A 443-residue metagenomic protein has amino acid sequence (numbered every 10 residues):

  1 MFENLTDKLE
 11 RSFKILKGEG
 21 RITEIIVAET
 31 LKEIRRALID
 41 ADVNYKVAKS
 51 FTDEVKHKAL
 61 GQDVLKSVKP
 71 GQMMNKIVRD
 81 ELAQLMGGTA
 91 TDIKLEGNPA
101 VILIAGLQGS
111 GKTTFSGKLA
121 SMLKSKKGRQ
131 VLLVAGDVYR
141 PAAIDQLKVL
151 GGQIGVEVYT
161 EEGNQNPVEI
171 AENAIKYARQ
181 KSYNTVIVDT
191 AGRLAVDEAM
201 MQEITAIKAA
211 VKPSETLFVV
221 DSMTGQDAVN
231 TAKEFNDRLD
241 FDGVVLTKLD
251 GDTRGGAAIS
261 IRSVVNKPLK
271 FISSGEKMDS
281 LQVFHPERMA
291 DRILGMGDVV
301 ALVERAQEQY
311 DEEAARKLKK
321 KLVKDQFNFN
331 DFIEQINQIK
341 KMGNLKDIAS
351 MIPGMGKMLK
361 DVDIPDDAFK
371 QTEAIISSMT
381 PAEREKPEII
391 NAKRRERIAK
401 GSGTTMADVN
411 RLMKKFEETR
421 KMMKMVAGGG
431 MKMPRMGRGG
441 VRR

Functional and structural regions predicted by a protein language model:
F2-E19, R288-R443: Long amphipathic alpha-helical segments used for membrane anchoring, targeting, substrate engagement, or oligomerization
K8-G136, A143-N164, A171-T190: Primarily NTPase-proximal linker/entry elements flanking Walker-type ATP/GTP-binding cores
L16, D42, V78, L107 (+9 more regions): Residue-level signature of catalytic and energy-coupling elements of molecular machines, predominantly ATP/GTP-dependent
E19, I26, D92-E96, A105-Q108 (+14 more regions): Replace "in large, NTP-powered and nucleic-acid-processing enzymes" with "in large, NTP-powered factors and other
E29, E33, S50, E54 (+8 more regions): Amphipathic alpha-helical interaction segments
D40, H57-L60, A83, G87 (+7 more regions): Generic secondary-structure signature for well-ordered alpha-helical cores
S110, Y139-P141, Q165-P167, G192-V196 (+2 more regions): Short, small-residue-enriched loops and turns at beta-alpha junctions that line or gate enzyme active sites
A171-I175, R179, Y183, A195 (+2 more regions): Conserved phosphate-handling catalytic cores of large alpha/beta enzymes
